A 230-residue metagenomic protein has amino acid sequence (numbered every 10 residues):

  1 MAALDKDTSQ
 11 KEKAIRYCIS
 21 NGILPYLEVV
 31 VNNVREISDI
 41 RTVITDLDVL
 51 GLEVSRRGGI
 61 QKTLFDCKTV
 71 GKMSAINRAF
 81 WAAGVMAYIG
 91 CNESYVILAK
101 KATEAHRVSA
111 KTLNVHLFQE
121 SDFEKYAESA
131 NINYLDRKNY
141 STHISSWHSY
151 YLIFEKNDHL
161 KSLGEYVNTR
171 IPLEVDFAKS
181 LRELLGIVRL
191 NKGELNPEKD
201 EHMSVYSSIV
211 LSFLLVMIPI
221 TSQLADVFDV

Functional and structural regions predicted by a protein language model:
M1-V230: Intrinsically disordered, low-complexity Ser/Thr/Pro/Gly-rich regulatory segments
